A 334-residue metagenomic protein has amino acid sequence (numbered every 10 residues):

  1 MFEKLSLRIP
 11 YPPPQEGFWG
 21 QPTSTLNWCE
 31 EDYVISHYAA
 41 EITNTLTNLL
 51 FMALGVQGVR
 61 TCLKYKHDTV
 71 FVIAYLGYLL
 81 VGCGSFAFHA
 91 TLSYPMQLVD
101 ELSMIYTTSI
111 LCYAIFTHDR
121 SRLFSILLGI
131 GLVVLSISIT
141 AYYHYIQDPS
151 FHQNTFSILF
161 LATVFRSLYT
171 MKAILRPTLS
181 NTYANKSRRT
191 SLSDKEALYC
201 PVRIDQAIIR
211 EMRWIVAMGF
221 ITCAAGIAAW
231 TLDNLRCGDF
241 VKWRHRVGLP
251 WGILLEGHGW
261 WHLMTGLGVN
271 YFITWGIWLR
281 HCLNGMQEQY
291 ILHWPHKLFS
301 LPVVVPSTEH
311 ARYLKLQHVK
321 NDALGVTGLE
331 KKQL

Functional and structural regions predicted by a protein language model:
F2-V34, Y38-L334: Multi-pass alpha-helical transmembrane bundles in non-GPCR membrane proteins that perform intramembrane catalysis
